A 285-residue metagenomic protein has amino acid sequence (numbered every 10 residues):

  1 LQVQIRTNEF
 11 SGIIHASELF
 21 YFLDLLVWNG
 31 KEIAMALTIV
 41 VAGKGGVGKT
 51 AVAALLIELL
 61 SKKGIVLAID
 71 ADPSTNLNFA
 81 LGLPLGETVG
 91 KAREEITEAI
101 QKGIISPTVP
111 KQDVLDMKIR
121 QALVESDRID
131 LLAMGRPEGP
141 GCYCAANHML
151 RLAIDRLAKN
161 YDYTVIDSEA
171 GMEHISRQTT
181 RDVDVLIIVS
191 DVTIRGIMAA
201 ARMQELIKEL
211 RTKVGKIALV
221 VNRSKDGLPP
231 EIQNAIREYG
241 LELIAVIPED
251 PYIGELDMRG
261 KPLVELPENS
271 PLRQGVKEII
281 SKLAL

Functional and structural regions predicted by a protein language model:
L1, S11, F22-L25: Short hydrophobic targeting helices and cationic amphipathic motifs that mediate membrane/organellar targeting
L37-P73: Walker A/P-loop phosphate-binding motif and the immediately C-terminal alpha-helix
S61-E125: N-terminal phosphate/diphosphate-binding loop that engages ATP/GTP or pyrophosphate donors across diverse enzyme folds
K62, A145-E249, E255: Conserved catalytic-core segment of NTP-binding enzymes
K111-Q121, E125-S126, D130-S168: Cytosolic-facing regulatory segments adjacent to core modules
G260-E268: C-terminal boundary of histidine-terminating zinc-finger modules
